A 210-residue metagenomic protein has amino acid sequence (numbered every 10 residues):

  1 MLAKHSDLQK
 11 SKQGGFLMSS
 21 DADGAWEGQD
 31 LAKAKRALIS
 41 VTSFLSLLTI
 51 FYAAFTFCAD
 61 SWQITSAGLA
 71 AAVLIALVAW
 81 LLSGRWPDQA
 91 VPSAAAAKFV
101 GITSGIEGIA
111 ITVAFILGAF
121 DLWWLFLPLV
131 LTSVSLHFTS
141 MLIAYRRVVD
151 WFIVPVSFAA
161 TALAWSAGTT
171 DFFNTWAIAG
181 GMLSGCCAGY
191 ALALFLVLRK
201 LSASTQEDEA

Functional and structural regions predicted by a protein language model:
L2-L31: Short, Lys/Arg-rich, polar N-terminal cytosolic tail immediately upstream of the first transmembrane signal-anchor
K33-A53, F158: The first (N-terminal) embedded transmembrane alpha-helix
T49-F99: Selected alpha-helical membrane-embedding segments in polytopic membrane proteins
Y52-I64, A114-L125, A167-W176: Helix-coil boundary and interhelical linker segments in multi-pass alpha-helical membrane proteins
A79-A94, L136-Y145, A191-R199: C-terminal ends of transmembrane helices
Q89-L122: Helix-adjacent hinge/juxtasegments
I111-A159: Membrane-proximal helix-loop-helix units in multi-pass membrane proteins
D150-D208: Terminal transmembrane helical module of multi-pass membrane proteins
